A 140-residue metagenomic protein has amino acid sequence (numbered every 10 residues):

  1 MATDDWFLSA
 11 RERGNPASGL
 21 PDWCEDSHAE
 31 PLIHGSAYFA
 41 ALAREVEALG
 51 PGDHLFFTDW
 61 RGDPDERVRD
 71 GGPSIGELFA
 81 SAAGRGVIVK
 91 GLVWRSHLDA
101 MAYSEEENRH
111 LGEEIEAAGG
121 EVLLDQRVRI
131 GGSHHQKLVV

Functional and structural regions predicted by a protein language model:
W6-P51, D63-V140: HKD-type phospholipase D/PLD-like phosphodiesterase module
H54-T58: Structural motif
